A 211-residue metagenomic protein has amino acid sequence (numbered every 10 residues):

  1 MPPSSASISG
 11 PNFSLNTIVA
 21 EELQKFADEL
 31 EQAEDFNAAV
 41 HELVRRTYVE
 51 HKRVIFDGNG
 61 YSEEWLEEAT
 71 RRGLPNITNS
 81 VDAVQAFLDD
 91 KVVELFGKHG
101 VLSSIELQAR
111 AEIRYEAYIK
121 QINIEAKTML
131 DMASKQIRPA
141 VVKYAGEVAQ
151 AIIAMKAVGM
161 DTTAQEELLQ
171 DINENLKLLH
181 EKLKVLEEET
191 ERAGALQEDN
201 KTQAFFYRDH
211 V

Functional and structural regions predicted by a protein language model:
P2, A6-N37: An acidic, glycine-/histidine-flanked metal-binding catalytic module
D28-V49, R53-G60: Short glycine-rich, low-complexity/disordered patches
T47-V211: C-terminal amphipathic alpha-helical interaction region
